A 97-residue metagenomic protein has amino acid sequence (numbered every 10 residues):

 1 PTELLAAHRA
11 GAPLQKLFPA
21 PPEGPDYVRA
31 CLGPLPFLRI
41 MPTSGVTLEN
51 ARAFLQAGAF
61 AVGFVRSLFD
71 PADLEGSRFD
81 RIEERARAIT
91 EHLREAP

Functional and structural regions predicted by a protein language model:
P1, A20-E23, M41-L48: Glycine-rich beta-to-alpha transition loops that act as phosphate-gripper elements at the mouths of alpha/beta enzyme
T2-A10, Y27, V46-V62: Catalytic cores of alpha/beta
E3-L4, F18-G24, G58-F79: Glycine-rich phosphate-binding active-site loops on the catalytic face of alpha/beta enzymes
H8-L14, G33-F37: Short, surface-exposed connector motifs at secondary-structure boundaries
Q15-L17, R39-S44, V62-F64: Hydrophobic faces of well-ordered beta-strands that scaffold small-molecule active sites in alpha/beta enzyme cores
R29-A30, R87: Active-site phosphate/pyrophosphate- and oxyanion-stabilizing loops and adjacent acidic/basic residues in soluble
L55, A72-P97: C-terminal helical cap(s) of enzyme catalytic domains, especially alpha/beta-barrels
